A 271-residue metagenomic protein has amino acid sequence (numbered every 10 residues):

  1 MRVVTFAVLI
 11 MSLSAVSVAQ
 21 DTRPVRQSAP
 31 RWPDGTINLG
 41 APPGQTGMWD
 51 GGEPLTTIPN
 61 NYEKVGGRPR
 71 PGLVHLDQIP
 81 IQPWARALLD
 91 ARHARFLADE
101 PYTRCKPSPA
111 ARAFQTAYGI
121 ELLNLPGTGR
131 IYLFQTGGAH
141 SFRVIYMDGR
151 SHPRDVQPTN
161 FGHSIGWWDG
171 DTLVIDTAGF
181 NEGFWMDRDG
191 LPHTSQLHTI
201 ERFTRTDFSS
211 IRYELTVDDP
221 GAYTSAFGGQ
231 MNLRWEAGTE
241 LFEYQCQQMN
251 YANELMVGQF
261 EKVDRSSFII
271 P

Functional and structural regions predicted by a protein language model:
M1-V4: Positively charged n-region of N-terminal signal peptides that target proteins for export
S14-V16: N-terminal signal peptide c-region/cleavage motif recognized by signal peptidases
V18-P271: PEST-like low-complexity, intrinsically disordered acidic/proline/serine-rich tracts that flank trafficking/processing
